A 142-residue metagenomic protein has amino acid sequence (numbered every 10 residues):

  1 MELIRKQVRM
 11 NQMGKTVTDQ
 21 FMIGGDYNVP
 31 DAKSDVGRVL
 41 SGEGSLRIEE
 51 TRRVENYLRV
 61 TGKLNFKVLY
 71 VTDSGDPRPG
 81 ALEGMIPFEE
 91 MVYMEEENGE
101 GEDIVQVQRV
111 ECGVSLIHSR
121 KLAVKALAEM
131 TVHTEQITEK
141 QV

Functional and structural regions predicted by a protein language model:
M1-V142: C-terminal beta-sandwich interaction modules and adjacent acidic, Ser/Thr/Pro/Gly-rich low-complexity tails used
